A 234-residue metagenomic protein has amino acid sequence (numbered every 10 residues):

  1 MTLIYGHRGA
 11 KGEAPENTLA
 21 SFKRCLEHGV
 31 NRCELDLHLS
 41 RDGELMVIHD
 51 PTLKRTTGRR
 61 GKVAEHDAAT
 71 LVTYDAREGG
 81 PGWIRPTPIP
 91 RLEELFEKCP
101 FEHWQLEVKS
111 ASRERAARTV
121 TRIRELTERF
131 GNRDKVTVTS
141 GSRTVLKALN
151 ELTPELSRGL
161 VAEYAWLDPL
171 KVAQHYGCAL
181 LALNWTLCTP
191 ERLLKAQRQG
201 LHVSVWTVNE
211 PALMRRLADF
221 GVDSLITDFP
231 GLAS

Functional and structural regions predicted by a protein language model:
M1-E13, Y74-E78, R143, T189-K195: N-terminal small/glycine-rich loop or linker at the start of catalytic domains across soluble metabolic enzymes
M1-H49, K54-R60, A64, G80 (+2 more regions): Conserved N-terminal beta1-alpha1 strand-loop-helix module at the mouth
L3-Y5, R32-E34, H103-E107, K135-V138 (+4 more regions): Structural preference for beta-strand elements that scaffold enzyme active sites
H7, C25, D36, L71 (+8 more regions): Conserved, mostly hydrophobic/aromatic
G9, H38-D42, D50-P51, K109-A111 (+5 more regions): Active-site beta-loop-alpha junctions enriched in small/polar residues
H49-L160, Q199: Metal-dependent phosphodiesterase/phospholipase catalytic core, i.e., the His/Asp/Glu-rich active-site region
G159-S234: C-terminal active-site rim and adjoining tail of enzyme catalytic domains
